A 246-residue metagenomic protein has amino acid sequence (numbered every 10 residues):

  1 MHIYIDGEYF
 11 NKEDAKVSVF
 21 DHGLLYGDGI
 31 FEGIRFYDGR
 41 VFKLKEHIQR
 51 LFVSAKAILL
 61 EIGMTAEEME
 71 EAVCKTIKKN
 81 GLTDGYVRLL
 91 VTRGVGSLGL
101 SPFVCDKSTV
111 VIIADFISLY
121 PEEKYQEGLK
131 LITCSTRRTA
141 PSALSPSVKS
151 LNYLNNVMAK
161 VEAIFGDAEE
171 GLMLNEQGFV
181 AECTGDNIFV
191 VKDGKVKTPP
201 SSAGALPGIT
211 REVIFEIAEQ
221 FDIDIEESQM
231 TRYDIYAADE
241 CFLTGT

Functional and structural regions predicted by a protein language model:
M1-L172, E176-F179, L206, E216-T246: Conserved alpha/beta cores of soluble small-molecule-handling proteins
G171-L172, F179-S201, P207: Glycine- and Gly-Pro-enriched alpha-helical subdomains that act as flexible, kink-prone "lid/hinge" or packing modules
I209-V213: Short amphipathic alpha-helical face segments that pack within enzyme cores and frequently flank/anchor catalytic
